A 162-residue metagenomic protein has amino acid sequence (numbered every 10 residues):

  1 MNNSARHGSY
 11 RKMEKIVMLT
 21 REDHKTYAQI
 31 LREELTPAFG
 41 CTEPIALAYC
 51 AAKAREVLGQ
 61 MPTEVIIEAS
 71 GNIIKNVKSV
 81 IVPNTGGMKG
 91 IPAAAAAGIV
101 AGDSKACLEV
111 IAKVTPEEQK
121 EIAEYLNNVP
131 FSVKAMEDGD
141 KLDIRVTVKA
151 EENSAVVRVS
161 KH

Functional and structural regions predicted by a protein language model:
A5-G8: Short hydrophobic alpha-helical segments enriched in small aliphatic residues
K15-H162: Generic N-terminal targeting/processing segments that precede catalytic cores or assembly contacts
